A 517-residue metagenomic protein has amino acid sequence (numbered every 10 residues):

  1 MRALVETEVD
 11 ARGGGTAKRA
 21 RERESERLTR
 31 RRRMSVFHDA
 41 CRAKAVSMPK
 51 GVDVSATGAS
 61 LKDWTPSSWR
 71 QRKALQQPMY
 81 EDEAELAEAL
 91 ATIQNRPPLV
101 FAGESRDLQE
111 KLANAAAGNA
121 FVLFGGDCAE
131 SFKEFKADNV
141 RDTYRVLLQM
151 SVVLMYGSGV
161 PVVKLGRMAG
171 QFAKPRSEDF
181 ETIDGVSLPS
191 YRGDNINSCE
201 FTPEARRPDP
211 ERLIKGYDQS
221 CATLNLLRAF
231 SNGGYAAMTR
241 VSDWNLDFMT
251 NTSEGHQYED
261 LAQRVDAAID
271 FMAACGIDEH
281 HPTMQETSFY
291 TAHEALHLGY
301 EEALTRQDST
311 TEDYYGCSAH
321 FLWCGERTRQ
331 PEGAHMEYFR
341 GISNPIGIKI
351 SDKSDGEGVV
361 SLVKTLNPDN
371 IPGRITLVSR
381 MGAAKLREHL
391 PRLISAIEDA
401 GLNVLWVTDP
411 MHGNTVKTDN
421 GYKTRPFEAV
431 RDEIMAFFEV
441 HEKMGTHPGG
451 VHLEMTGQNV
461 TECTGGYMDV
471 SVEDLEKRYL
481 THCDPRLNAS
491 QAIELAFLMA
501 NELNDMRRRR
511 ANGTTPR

Functional and structural regions predicted by a protein language model:
M1-R12, A43: N-terminal chloroplast transit peptides
T7-G13, A20-T29: Intrinsically disordered, low-complexity terminal segments enriched in Ser/Thr
S35-L86, G466-R517: N-terminal charge/polar-biased segments
F37, V46-N195: Long, contiguous, compositionally biased segments that the model treats as domain-scale units
D107-Q109, E332-H335, L362, P391-L393: Glycine-rich, charged/polar anion/phosphate-binding loops that engage phosphate groups from diverse ligands
N119, A129-G382, R425-P426, E433 (+4 more regions): Active-site-facing alpha/beta catalytic cores
S379-Q458: Extended C-terminal subregions enriched in glycine
